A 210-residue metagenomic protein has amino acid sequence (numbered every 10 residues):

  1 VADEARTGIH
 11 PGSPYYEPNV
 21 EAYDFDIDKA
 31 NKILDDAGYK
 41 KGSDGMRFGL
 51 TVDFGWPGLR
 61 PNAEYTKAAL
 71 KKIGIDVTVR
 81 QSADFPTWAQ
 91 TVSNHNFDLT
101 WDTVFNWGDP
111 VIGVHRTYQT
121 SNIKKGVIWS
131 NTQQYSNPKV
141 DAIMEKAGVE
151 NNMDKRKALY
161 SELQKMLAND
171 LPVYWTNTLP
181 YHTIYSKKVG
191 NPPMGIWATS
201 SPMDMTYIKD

Functional and structural regions predicted by a protein language model:
V1-E21, G58-K67, Q90-D210: Detector for C-terminal structural segments
I27-I33, F54-A68: Bilobed "Venus flytrap"/periplasmic-binding protein-like clamshell domains and structurally analogous long
I27-T51: Immediate post-signal peptide segment of exported/extracytoplasmic ligand-binding proteins
M46-G55, V77-R80: Short, well-ordered beta-strand elements
F54-W56, Q81-A83, T178-P180: A mature extracytoplasmic/lumenal domain signature
Y65-V79: Short alpha-helix C-terminal cap/hinge motif
V79-Q90: Short helix-initiation/N-cap motifs at beta->coil->alpha
